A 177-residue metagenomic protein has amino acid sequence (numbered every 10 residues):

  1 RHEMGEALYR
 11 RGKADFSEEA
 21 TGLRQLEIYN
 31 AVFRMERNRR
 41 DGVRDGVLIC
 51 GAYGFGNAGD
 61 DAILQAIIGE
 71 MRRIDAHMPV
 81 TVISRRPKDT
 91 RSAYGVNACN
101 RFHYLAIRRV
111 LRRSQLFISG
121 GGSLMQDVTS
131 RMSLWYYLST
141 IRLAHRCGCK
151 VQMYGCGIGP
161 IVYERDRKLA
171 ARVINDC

Functional and structural regions predicted by a protein language model:
H2-D15, T21-E27: A short, well-ordered alpha-helix in the C-terminal region of glycosyltransferases
A7, R11, E70, L169-R172: Generic structural signal for isolated residues within well-ordered alpha-helices
K13, L111-R112, I174-N175: Alpha-helix boundary recognition
E18-V43: C-terminal alpha-helical cap of glycosyltransferases
G42-V162: Aromatic- and Gly/Pro-rich donor/ligand-binding loops that form nucleotide- or phosphate-bearing donor binding pockets
T140-R142, R146, R165-C177: Membrane-proximal helix-turn-helix segments that form the acceptor-binding/catalytic region of lipid-linked
